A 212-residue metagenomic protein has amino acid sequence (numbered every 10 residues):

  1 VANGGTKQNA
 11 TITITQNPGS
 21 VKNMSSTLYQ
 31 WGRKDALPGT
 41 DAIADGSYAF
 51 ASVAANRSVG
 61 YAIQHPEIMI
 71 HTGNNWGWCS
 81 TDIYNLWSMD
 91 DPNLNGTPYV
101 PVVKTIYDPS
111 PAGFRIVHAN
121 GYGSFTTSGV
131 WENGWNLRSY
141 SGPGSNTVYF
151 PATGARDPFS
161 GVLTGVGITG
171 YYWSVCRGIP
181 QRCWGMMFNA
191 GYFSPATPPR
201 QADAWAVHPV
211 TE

Functional and structural regions predicted by a protein language model:
N3-T6, T13-T15, V21, L28 (+6 more regions): C-terminal, surface-exposed recognition/capping segments
